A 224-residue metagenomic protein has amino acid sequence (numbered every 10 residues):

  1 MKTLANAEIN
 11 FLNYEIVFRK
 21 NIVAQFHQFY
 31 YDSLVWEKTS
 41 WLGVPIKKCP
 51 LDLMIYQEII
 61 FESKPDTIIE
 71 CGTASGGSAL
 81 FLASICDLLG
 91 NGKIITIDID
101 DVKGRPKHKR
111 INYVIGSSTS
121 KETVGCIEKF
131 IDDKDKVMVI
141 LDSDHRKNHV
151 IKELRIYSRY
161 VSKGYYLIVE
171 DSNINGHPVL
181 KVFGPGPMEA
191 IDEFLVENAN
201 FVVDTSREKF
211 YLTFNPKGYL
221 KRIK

Functional and structural regions predicted by a protein language model:
M1-K224: A short alpha-helical cap/connector motif
